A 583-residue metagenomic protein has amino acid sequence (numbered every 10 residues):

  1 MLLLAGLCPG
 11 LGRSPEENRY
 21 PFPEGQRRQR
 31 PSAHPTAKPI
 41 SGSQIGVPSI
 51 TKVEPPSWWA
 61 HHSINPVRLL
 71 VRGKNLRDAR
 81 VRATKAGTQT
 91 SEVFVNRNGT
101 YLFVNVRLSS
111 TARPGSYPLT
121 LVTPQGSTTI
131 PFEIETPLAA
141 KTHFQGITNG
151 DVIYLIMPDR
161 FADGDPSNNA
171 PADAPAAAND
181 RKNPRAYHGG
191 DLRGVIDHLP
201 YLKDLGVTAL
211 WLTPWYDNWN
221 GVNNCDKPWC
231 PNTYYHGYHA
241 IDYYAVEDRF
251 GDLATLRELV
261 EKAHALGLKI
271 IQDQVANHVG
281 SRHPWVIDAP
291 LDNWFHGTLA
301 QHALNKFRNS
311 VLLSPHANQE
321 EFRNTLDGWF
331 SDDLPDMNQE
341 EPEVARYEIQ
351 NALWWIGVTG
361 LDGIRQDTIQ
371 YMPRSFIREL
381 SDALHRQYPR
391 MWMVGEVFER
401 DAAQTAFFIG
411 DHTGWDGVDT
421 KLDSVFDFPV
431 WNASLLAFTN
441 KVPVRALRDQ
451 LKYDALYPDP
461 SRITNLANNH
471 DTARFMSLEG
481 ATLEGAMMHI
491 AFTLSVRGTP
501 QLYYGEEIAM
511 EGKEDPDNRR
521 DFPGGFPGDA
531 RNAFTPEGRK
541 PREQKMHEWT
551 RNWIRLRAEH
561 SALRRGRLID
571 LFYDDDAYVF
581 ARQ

Functional and structural regions predicted by a protein language model:
M1-G6: Bacterial N-terminal signal peptides
Y20-R80, I130-F144: Beta-strand/beta-sandwich contexts
H62-Q125: Immunoglobulin-like IPT/TIG beta-sandwich domains and homologous Ig-like subdomains
P124-D151, G164-N169, A174-P175: The feature marks proteins involved in alpha-glucan
D151, D159-L353, V358-T359, E379-R386 (+6 more regions): Substrate-binding/active-site clefts of carbohydrate-active enzymes
V260, H278, V286, N351-L353 (+8 more regions): Active-site-proximal helices and loops of the catalytic beta/alpha 8
I490-E511: Substrate-binding cleft of secreted/luminal carbohydrate-active enzymes
L571-Q583: Carbohydrate-binding surface patches
